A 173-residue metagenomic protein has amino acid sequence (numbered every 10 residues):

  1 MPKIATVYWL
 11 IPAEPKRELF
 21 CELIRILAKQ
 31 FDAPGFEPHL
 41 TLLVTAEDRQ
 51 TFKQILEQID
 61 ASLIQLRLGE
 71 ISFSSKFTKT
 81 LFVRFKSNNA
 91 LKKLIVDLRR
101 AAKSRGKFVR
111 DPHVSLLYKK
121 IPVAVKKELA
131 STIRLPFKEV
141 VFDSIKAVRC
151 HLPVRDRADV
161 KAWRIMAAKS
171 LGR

Functional and structural regions predicted by a protein language model:
M1-R67, S87-S144, V154-R173: Basic, often amphipathic N-terminal segments
S72-F82: Short, basic/glycine-rich phosphate-binding loops at helix/coil junctions that contact nucleotide phosphates
K76-F77, K146-L152: Glycine-rich beta-strand-turn "strand-cap" elements at beta-sheet edges
V83-F85, A147: Short beta-strand element of the conserved SAM-dependent methyltransferase core
